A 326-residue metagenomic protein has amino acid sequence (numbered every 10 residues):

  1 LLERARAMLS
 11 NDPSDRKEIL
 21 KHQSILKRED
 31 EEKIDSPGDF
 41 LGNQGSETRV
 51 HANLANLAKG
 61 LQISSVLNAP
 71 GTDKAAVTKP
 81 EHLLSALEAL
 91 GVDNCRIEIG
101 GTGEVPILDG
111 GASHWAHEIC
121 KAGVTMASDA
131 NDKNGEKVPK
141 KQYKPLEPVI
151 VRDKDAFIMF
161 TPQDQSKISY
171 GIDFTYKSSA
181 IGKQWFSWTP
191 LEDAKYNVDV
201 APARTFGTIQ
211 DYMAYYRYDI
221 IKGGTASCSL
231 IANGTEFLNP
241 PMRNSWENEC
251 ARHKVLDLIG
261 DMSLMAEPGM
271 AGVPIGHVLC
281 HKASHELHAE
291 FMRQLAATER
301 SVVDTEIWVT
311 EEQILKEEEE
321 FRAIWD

Functional and structural regions predicted by a protein language model:
L1-N94, E98-D326: C-terminal regulatory domains involved in ligand/effector binding and gene-expression control
